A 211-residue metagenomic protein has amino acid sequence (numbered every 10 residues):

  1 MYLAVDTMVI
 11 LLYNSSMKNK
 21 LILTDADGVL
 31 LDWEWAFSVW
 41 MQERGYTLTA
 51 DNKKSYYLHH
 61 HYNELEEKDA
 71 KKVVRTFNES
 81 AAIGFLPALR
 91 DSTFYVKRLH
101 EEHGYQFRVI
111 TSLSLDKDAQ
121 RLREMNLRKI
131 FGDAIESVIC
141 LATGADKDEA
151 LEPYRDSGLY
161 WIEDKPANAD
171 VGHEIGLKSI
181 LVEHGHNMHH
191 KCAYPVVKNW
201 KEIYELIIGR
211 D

Functional and structural regions predicted by a protein language model:
Y2, T7-Y13: Short, positively charged and aromatic/hydrophobic N-terminal segments
M17-D69: Active-site neighborhood of HAD-like aspartate-dependent phosphohydrolases
M17-N19, G104-Q106, D156-G158, G176: A general structural motif
Q42, K97-E101, H173: Anion (oxyanion) recognition and catalysis
E64-E79, G104-R108, F131: Short, basic/glycine-rich phosphate-binding loops at helix/coil junctions that contact nucleotide phosphates
I83-A88, S92-L127: Substrate-recognition element of Asp-dependent hydrolases with the DxDx(T/V) motif
I110-Y160, P166-D170: Substrate-recognition "cap/lid" segment bordering the active-site pocket of phosphatases
E149-R155, L159, K165-D211: Asp-based, Mg2+/Mn2+-dependent phosphohydrolase catalytic module
